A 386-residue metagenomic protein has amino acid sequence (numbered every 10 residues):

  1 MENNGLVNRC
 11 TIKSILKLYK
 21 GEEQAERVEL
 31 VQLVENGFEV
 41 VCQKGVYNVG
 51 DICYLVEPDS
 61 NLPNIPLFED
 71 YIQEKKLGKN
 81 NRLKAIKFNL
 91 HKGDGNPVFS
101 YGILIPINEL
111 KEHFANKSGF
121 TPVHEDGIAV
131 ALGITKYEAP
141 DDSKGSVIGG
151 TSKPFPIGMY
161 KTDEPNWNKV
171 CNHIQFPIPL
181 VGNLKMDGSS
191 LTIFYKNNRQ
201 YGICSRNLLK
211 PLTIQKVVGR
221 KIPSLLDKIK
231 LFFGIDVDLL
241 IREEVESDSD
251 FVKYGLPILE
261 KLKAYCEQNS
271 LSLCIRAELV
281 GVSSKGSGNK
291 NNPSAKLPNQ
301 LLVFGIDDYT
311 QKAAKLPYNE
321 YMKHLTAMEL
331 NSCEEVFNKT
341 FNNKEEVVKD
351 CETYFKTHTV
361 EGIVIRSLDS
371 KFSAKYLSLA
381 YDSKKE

Functional and structural regions predicted by a protein language model:
E2-E386: Core nucleotide-handling region used for phosphoryl-transfer chemistry
